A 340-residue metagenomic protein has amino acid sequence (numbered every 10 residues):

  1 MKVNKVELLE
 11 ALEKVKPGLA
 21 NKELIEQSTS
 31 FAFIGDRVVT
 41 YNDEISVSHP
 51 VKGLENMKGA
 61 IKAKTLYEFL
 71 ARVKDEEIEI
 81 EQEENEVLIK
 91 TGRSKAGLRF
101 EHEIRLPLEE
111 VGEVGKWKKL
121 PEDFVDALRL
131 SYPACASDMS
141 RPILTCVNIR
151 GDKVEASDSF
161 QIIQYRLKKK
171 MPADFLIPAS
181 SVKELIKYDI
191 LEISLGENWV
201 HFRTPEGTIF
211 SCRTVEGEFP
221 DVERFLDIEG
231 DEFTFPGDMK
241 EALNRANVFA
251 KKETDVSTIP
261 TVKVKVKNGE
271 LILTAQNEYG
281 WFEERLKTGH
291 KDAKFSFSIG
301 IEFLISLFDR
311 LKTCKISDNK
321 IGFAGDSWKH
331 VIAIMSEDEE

Functional and structural regions predicted by a protein language model:
M1-E340: Structural preference for solvent-exposed beta-strand-turn elements and adjacent flexible terminal/loop segments within
